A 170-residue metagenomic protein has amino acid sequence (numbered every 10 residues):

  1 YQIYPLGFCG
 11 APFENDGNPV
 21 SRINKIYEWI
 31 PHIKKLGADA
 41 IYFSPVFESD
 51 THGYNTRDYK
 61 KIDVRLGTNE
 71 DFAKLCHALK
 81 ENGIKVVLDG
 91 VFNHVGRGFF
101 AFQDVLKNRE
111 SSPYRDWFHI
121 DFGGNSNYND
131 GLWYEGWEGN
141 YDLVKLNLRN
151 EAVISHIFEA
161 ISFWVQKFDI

Functional and structural regions predicted by a protein language model:
Y4-D39, V46-F168: Substrate-binding/active-site clefts of carbohydrate-active enzymes
